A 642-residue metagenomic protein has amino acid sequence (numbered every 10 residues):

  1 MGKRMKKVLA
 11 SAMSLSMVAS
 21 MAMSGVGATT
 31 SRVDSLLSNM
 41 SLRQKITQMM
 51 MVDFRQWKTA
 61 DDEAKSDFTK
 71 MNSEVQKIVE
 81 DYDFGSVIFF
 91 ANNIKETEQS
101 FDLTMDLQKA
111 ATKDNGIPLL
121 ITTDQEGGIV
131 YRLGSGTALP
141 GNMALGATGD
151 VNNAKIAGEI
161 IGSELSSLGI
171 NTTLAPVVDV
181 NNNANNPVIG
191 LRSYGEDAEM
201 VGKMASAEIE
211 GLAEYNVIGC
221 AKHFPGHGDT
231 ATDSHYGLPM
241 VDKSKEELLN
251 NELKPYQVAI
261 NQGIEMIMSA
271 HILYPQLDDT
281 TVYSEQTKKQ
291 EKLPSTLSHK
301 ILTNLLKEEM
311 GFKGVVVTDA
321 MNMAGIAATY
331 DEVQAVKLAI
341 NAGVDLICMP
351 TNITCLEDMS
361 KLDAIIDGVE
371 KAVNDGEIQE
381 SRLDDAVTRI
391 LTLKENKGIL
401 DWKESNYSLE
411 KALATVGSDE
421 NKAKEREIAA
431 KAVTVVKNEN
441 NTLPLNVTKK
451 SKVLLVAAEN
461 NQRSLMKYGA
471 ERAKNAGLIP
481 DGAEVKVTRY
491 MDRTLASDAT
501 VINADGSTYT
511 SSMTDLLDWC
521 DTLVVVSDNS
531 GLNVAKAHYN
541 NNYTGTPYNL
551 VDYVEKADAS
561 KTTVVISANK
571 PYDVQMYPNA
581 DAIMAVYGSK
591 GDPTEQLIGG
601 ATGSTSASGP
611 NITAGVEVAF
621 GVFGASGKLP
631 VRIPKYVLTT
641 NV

Functional and structural regions predicted by a protein language model:
M1-T29: Gram-positive cell-envelope targeting signals
G27-E80, G116, H299, E308 (+1 more regions): Preference for extracellular/luminal or secreted protein segments
R32, L36-S38, L42-V130, V178-R192 (+1 more regions): Short, well-ordered alpha-helical
S38-S41, D62-D67, M71-E74, E96-N115 (+5 more regions): Second-shell residues forming the walls of enzyme active-site clefts
Q48-D53, G85-F90, P118-T123, I129-Y131 (+11 more regions): Structural recognition of the beta-strand scaffold that forms the well-ordered cores of secreted hydrolase catalytic
D53-W57, E74-T97, L174, A184 (+3 more regions): Short acidic, glycine-rich surface-loop motifs adjacent to enzyme active sites
R132-G136, A175-N183, F224-T230, M359 (+3 more regions): Flexible hinge/switch segments at interdomain interfaces of large molecular machines
A138-G149, G195: A charged helix-plus-loop insertion that forms the helical arch/lid used to bind and gate nucleic-acid substrates
